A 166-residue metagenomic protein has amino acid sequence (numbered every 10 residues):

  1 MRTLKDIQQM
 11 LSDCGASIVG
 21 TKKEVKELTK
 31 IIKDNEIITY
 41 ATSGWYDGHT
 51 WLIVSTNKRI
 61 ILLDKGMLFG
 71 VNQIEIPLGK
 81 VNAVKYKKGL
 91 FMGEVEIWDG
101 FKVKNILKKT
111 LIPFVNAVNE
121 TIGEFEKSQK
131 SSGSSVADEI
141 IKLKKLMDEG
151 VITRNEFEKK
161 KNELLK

Functional and structural regions predicted by a protein language model:
M1-K33, I37-T50, S55, G66-E139: Acidic, Ser/Thr- and proline-rich intrinsically disordered linker/docking segments of eukaryotic scaffolds
R59-I60: Structural motif
S132-K166: Cys/His-rich metal-coordination motifs, chiefly Zn-binding "fingers/knuckles"
